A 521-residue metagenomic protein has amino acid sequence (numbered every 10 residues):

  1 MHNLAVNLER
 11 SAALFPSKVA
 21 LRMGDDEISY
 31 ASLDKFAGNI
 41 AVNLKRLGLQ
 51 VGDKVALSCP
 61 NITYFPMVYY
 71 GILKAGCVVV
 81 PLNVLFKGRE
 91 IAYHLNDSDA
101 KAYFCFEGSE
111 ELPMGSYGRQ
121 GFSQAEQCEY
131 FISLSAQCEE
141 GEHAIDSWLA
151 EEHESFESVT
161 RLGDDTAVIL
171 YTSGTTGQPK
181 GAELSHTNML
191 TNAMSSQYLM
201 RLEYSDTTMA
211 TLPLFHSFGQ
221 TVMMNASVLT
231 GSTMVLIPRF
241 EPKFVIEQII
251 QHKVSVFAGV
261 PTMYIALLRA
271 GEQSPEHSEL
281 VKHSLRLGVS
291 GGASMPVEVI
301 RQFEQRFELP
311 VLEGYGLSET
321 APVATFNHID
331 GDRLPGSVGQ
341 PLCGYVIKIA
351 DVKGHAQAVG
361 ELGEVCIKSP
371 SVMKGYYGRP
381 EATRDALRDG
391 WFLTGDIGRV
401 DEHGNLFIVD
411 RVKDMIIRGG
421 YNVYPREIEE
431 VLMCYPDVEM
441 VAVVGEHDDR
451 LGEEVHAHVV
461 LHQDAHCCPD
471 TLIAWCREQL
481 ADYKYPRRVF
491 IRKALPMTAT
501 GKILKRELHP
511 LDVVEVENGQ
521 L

Functional and structural regions predicted by a protein language model:
L4, S17-I62, P66-Y70, K87-A92 (+3 more regions): Conserved AMP-binding/adenylate-forming core of the ANL superfamily
E9, R46-L47, K74-S147, Q463-A465: Structural core segment of the AMP-binding/adenylate-forming
P16-S17, S133, E151-Y171, Q178 (+1 more regions): Conserved pre-ATP/AMP-binding loop-to-beta segment of ANL
S29-S32, A167-T191: Conserved AMP-binding A3 loop
F86-Y93, Y103-C105, F257, S369 (+6 more regions): AMP-binding/adenylate-forming catalytic core of the ANL superfamily
L190-T207, F215-V256, A270-E276: Conserved AMP-binding/adenylation subdomain of ANL enzymes
V254-G259, L268-R333, V346: Gly/Ser/Thr-rich phosphate-binding loop
Q340-G344, H355-A386, V423: Conserved ATP/PPi-binding loop(s) of AMP-dependent carboxylate-activating enzymes
